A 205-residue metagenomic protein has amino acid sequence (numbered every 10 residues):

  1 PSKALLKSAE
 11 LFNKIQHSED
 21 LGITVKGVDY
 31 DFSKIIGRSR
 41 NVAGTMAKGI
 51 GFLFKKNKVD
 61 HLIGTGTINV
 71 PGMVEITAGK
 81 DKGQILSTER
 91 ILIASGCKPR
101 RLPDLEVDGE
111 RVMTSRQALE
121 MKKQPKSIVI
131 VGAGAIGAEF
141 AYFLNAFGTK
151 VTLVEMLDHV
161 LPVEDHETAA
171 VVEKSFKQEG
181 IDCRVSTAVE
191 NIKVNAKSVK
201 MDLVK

Functional and structural regions predicted by a protein language model:
P1-Q124, T152, L157-L161, D165-T168 (+2 more regions): Glycine-rich flavin
V129-I130, L153: Hydrophobic Val/Ile/Leu positions in short beta-strands of Rossmann-like dinucleotide-binding domains
V131-G134, E164: Glycine-rich Rossmann-fold phosphate-binding loop(s) that bind the pyrophosphate of adenine dinucleotide cofactors
G137-A138: N-terminal Rossmann-fold NAD(P) dinucleotide-binding loop
A141-A146: Gly/Ala-rich phosphate-binding loop of Rossmann-like dinucleotide-binding domains, activating on the conserved
G148-K150: Conserved beta-loop-beta element that borders a ligand/cofactor-binding pocket
